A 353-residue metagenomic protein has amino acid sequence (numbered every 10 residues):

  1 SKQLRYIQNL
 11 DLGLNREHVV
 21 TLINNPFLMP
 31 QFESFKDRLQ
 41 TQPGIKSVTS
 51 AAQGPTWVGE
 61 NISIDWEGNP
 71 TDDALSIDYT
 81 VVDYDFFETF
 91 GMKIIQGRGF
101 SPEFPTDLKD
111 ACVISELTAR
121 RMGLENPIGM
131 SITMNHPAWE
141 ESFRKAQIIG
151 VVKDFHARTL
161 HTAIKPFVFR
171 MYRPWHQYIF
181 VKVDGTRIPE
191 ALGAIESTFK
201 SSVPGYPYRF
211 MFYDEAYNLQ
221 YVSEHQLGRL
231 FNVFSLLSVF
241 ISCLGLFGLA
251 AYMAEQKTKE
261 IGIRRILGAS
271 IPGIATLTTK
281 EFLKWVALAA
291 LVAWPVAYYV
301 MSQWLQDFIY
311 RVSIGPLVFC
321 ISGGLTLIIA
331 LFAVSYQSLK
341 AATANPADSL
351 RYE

Functional and structural regions predicted by a protein language model:
S1, H225-K259, A287-L288, L325-F332: Hydrophobic alpha-helical transmembrane segments of multi-pass inner-membrane transport and secretion
R5-A74, Y79, D107, P174 (+1 more regions): Membrane-proximal extracellular/periplasmic loop immediately following the first transmembrane helix
Y6-N15, S270, A293-S322: Short juxtamembrane loops and helix-capping segments at transmembrane helix boundaries of multi-pass membrane proteins
P30-V48, E116-L117, W139-G228, L305: "Rare, low-scoring activations can occur in soluble or secreted enzymes where short amphipathic helices or signal
D73-S76, E88, Q96-V113, S131-D154 (+1 more regions): Beta-strand-rich non-transmembrane domains
S238, K259-S302, I321, L325: Transmembrane alpha-helical interface segments in multi-pass membrane proteins
L244-L283, L339-Y352: Intracellular coupling helices
I309-Y336, R351-E353: Conserved transmembrane alpha-helices of multi-pass membrane proteins, especially helix-helix packing segments enriched
